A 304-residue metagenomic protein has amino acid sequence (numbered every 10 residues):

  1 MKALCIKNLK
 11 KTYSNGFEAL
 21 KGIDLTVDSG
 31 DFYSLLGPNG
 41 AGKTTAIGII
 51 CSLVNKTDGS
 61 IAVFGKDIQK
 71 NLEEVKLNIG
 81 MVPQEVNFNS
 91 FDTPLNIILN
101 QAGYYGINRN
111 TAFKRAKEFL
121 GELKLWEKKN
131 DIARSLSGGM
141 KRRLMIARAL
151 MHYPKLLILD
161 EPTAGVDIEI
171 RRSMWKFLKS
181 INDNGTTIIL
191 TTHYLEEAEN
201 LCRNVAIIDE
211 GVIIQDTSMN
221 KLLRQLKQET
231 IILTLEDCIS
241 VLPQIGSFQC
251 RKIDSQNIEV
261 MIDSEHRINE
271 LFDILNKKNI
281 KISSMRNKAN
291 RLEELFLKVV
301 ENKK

Functional and structural regions predicted by a protein language model:
L99, G103, N110-K128: Conserved ABC ATPase "signature" region
I132-L136: Conserved ABC ATPase signature
Y153: Conserved catalytic motifs of ABC-family nucleotide-binding domains
L157-D160: Catalytic Walker B motif of ABC-type/P-loop ATPase nucleotide-binding domains
W175-I262: ABC transporter nucleotide-binding domain
Q228-K304: Short, charged/small-residue-rich alpha-helical element at the C-terminal edge of ABC transporter nucleotide-binding
